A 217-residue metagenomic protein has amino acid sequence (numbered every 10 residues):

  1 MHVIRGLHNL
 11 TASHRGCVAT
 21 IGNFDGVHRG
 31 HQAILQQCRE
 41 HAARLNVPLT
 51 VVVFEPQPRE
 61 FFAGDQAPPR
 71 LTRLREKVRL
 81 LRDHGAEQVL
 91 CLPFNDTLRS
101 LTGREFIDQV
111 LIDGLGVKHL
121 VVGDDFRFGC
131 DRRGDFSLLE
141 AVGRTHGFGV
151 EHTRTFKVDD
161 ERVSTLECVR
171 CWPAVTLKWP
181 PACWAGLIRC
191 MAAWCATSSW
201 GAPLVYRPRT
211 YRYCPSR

Functional and structural regions predicted by a protein language model:
H2-I4, V89-C91, G149-T153: General small-molecule cofactor/ligand-binding pocket signal
H2-N9, P69: Short acidic-hydrophobic, aromatic-tinged amphipathic segments that line or gate anion-handling sites
N9-A12, D96-R99, K157-E161: A short acidic, often aromatic-flanked loop/helix-cap motif at beta-alpha or helix-coil junctions that lines enzyme
T11-R73: N-terminal catalytic cores of NTP/NDP-binding nucleotidyl/phosphoryl-transfer enzymes
P48-T50, Q88, H119, E151: A structural signal for isolated positions on well-ordered beta-strands in alpha/beta enzyme cores
E60-H146: N-terminal Rossmann-like or analogous alpha/beta NTP/dinucleotide-binding catalytic cores that position adenine
D108, I112-R217: Active-site cores that bind ATP or allylic diphosphates and position pyrophosphate for catalysis
